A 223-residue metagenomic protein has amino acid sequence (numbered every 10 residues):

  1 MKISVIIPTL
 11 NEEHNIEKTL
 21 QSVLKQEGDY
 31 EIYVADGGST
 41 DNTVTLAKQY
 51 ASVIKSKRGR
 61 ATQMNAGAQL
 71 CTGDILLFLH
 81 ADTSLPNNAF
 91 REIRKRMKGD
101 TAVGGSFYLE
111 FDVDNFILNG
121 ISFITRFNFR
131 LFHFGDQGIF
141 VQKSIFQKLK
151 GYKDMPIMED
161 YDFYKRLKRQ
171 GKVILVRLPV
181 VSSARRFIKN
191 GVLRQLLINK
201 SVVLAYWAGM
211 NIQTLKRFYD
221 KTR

Functional and structural regions predicted by a protein language model:
H14-K18, D41-Q49, N88: Acidic helix N-cap motif at the loop->helix transition within catalytic regions of sugar-transfer enzymes
Q21-Y30: Short, acidic, metal-binding catalytic loop of nucleotide-sugar glycosyltransferases
S22, D36-V44, T83: A conserved acidic beta->alpha catalytic loop
N42, A81-K95, K165: Acidic donor-binding/catalytic loop of UDP-sugar-dependent glycosyltransferases, especially processive GT2
K55-C71: Glycine-rich, basic loop-to-helix element that forms the pyrophosphate-binding segment of sugar-nucleotide handling
L76: Short aromatic/hydrophobic "clamp" motif used to bind/position activated sugar donors
N88-I117: Conserved donor NDP-sugar-binding/catalytic core segment of glycosyltransferases
K165-R223: Hydrophobic helical membrane-anchoring modules
